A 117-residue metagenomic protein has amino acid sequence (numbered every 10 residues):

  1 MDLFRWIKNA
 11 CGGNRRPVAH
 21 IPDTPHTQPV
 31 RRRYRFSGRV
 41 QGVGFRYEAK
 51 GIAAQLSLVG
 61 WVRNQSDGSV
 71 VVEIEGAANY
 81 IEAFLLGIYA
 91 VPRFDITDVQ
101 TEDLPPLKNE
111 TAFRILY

Functional and structural regions predicted by a protein language model:
M1-Y117: Intrinsically disordered, low-complexity, mixed-charge
